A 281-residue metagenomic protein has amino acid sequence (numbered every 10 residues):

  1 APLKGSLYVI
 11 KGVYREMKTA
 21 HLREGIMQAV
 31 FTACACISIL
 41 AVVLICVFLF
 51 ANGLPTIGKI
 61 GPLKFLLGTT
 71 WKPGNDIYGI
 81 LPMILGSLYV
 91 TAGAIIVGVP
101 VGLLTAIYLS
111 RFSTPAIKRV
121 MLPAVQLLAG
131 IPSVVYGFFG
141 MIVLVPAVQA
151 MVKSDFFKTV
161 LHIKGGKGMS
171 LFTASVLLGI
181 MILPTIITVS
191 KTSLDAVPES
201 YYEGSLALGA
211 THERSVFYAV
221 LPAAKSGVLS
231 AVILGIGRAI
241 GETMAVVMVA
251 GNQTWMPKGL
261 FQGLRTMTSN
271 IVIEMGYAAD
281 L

Functional and structural regions predicted by a protein language model:
Y14, K18-G25, A29, A51-A94 (+3 more regions): Periplasmic/extracellular loop-to-transmembrane helix junction in inner-membrane transport proteins
T19, A94-V125, P146: Transmembrane-helix boundary motif in ABC transporter permease subunits
H21-V47: N-terminal signal-anchor/first transmembrane alpha helix
L40, S87, T91, I95-L103 (+6 more regions): Hydrophobic positions within alpha-helical transmembrane segments of bacterial inner-membrane proteins
K59-Y78, F138-I180: Membrane-interfacial helix termini and adjacent extracytoplasmic/periplasmic loops of multi-pass transporters
M83, S87, P123-Q126, G130 (+2 more regions): Residue-level signal for discrete positions within transmembrane alpha-helices of multi-pass small-molecule
L127, I131, I186-S190, V197 (+2 more regions): Transmembrane alpha-helices
V246-L281: Interhelical loop and adjacent transmembrane-helix boundary motif in polytopic membrane transport permeases
